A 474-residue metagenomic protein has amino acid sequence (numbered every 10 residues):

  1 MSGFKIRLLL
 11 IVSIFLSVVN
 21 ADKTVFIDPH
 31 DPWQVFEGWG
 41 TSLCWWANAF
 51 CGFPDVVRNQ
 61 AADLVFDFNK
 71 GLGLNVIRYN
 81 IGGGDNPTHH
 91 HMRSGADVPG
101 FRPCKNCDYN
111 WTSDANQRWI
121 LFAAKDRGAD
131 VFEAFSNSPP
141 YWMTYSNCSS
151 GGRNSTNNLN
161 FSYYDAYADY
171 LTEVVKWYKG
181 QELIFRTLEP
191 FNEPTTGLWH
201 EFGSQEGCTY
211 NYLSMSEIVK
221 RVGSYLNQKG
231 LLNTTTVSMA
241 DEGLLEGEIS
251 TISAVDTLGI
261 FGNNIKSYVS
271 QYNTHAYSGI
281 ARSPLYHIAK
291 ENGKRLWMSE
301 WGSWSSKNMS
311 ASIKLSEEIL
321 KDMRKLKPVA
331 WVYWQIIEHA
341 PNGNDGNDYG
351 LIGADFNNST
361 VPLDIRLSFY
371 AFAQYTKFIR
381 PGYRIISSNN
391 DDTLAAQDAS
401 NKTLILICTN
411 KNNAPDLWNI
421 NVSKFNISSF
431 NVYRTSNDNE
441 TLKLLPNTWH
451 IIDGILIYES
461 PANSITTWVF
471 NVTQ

Functional and structural regions predicted by a protein language model:
S2-I11, F15-P190, T196, S214-Y268 (+5 more regions): Non-catalytic accessory regions flanking glycosidase/transglycosidase catalytic cores in CAZymes
W111, D165, H275, M309-S310: Residue-level marker of alpha-helix boundaries and capping positions
E193-P194, W301: Generic detector of well-ordered alpha-helical packing
W199-T209, E248-S250, A276-K321, W331-H339 (+1 more regions): Substrate-binding surface in catalytic domains of secreted glycosidases
Y272: Acidic/histidine-rich catalytic cores of soluble enzymes
S306-S310, A354-I365: Active-site rim elements
